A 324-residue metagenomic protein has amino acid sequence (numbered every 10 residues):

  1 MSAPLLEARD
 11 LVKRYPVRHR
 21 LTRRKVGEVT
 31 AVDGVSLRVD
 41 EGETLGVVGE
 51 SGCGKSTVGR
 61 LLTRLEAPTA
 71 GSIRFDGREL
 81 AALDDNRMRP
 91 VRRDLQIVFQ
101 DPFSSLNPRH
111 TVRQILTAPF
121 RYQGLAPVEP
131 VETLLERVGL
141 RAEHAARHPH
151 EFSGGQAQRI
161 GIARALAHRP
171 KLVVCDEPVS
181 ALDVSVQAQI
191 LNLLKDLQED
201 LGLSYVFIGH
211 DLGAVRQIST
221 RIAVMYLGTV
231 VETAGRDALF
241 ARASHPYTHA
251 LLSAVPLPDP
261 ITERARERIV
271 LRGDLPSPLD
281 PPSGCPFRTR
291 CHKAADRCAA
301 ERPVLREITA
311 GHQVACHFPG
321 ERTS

Functional and structural regions predicted by a protein language model:
A3-P4, V17-R23, T233-S324: Short catalytic/signature loops enriched in Gly
L21-V26, L80-Q96, Q114, Y122 (+2 more regions): ABC ATPase NBD coupling module
G71-E79: Conserved ABC transporter NBD signature motif
E79, V128-E143, H249-S253: Conserved ABC ATPase "signature" region
H148-F152, Q156: Conserved ABC ATPase signature
A167-K171: A short, proline-enriched helix->beta-strand linker immediately N-terminal to the Walker B motif in ABC-type P-loop
V174, P178, L182, V186-R264: P-loop NTP-binding/switch modules centered on Walker-like glycine-rich loops
